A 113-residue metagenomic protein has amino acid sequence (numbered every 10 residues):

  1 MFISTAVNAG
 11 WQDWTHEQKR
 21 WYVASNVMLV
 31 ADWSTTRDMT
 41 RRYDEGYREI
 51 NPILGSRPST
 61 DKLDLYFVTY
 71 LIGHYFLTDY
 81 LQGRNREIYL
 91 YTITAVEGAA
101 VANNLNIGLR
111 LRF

Functional and structural regions predicted by a protein language model:
M1-T5: Bacterial N-terminal signal peptides
V7-F113: Hydrophobic alpha-helical membrane segments
